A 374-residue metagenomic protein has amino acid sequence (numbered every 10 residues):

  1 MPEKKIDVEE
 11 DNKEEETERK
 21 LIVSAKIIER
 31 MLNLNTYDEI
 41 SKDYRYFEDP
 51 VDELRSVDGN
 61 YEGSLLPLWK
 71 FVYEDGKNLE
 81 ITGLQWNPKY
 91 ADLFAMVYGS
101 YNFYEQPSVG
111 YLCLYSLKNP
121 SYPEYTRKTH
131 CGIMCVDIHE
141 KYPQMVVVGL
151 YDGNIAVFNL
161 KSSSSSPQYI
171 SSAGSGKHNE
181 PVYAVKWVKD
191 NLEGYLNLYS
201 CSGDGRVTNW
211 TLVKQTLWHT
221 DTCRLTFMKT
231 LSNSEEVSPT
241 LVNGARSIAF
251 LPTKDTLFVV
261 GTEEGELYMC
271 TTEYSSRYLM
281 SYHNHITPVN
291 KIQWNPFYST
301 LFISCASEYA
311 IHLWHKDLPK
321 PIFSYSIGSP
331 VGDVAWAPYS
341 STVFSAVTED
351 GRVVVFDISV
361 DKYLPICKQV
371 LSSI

Functional and structural regions predicted by a protein language model:
M1-V97, Y104-G110, S165-S172, L196-Y199 (+7 more regions): Acidic and/or Ser/Thr-rich intrinsically disordered tails and linkers that flank eukaryotic scaffold proteins
T82, A91-A95, Y122-E124, P143-V147 (+10 more regions): Structural hallmark of WD40 beta-propellers
W86-A91, V136-P143, V185-Y195, T240 (+5 more regions): Loop/turn segments within WD40 beta-propeller blades
V97-G99, P107-S108, G149-D152, C201-D204 (+3 more regions): Conserved strand-to-loop turn within each blade of WD40 beta-propeller repeats
F103-V109, E193-G194, S340, E349 (+1 more regions): Short, solvent-exposed loop/turn segments at conserved positions within beta-propeller repeat blades
Y104-Q106, G110-S116, V136, I155-K161 (+6 more regions): WD40-repeat beta-propellers
T126, S175-V182, M280-K291, K320-Y339 (+1 more regions): Conserved blade-ending motifs and adjacent loop-strand segments that build the rim/top face of beta-propeller domains
